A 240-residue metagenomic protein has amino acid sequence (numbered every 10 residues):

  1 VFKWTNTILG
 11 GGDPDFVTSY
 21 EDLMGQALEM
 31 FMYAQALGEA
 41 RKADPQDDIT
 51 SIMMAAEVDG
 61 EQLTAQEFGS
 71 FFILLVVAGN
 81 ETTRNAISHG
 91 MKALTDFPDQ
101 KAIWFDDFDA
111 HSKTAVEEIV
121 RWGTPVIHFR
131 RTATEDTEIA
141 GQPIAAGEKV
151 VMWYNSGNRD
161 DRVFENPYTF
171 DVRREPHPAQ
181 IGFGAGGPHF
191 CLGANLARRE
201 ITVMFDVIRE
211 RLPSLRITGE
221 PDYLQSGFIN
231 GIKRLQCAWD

Functional and structural regions predicted by a protein language model:
V1-D240: Cytochrome P450
